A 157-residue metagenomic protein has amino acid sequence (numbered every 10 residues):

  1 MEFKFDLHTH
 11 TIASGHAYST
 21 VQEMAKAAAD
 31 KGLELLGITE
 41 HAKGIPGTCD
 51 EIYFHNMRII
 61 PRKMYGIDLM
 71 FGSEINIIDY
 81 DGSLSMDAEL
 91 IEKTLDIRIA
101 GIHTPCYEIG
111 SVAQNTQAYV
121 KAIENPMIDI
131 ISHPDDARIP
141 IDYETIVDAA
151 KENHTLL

Functional and structural regions predicted by a protein language model:
M1-H10: Replace "His-x-His-based motif
E2, A29, A42, G47-T155: Extended substrate/RNA-proximal surfaces in nucleic-acid metabolism proteins
L7, T39, S132: Single, functionally critical "micro-switch" positions that shape active/binding sites and transmembrane helices
A13-T48: Metal-associated gating/positioning segment near the N- to mid-region
